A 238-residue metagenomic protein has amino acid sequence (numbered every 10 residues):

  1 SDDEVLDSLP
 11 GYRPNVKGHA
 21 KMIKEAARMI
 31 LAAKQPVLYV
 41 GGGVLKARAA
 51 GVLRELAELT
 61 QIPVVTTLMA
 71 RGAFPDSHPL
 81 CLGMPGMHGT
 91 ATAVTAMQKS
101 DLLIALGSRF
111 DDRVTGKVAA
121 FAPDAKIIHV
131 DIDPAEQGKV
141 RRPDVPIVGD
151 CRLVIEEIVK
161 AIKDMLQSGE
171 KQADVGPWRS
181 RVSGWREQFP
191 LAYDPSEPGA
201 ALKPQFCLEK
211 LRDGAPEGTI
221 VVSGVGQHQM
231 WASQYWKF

Functional and structural regions predicted by a protein language model:
S1-A32, L191: Conformationally flexible catalytic loops at phosphate/diphosphate-handling active centers
S1-G11, A73-S77, S183-P195: Gly-rich Lys/Arg/Thr-decorated short loops/hinges at beta-loop-alpha junctions or inter-strand turns that position
P14, A70-R181: Glycine-rich, acidic loop regions that bind phosphate or pyrophosphate groups
I23-P36, L56, M97-S100, K210-T219: Glycine-rich phosphate/diphosphate-binding loops that line cofactor/substrate pockets in enzymes
K34-A47, A57: Glycine-rich phosphate/diphosphate-binding loops and the adjacent beta-loop-alpha structural elements that coordinate
G42-L45, A70-R71, S108-D111, G226-H228: Short glycine-rich anion-binding loops that position phosphate/pyrophosphate groups of nucleotides and phosphorylated
R181-F238: Active-site diphosphate/adenylate-binding microenvironment
